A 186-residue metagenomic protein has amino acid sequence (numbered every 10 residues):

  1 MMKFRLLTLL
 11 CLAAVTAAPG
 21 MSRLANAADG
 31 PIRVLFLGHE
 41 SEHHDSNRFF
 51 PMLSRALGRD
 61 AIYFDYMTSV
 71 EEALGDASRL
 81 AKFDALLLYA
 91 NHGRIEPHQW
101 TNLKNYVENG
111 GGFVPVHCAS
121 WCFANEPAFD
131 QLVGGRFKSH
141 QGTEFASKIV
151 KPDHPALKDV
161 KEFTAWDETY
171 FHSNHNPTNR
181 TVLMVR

Functional and structural regions predicted by a protein language model:
M1-L6: Positively charged n-region of N-terminal signal peptides that target proteins for export
T8-G20: Bacterial N-terminal signal peptides
P19-A27: Signal peptide processing junction and immediate N-terminal pro/mature segment of secreted/exported proteins
N26-F83: Aromatic-Pro/Gly-enriched surface loop or interdomain linker that acts as a lid/target-recognition segment
P31, L35-H39, R79-A124: Short alpha-beta junction capping motif
P51, R55, T101-N105, P127: Solvent-exposed, polar/charged alpha-helical surfaces in well-ordered, non-transmembrane soluble domains, broadly
L57-G58, G135-R186: Catalytic beta-strand/loop cores that center a nucleophilic Ser/Cys/Thr and support acyl-enzyme chemistry
W121-V133: Glycine-rich, charge-decorated loop segments at or immediately adjacent to ligand/cofactor-binding or catalytic sites
